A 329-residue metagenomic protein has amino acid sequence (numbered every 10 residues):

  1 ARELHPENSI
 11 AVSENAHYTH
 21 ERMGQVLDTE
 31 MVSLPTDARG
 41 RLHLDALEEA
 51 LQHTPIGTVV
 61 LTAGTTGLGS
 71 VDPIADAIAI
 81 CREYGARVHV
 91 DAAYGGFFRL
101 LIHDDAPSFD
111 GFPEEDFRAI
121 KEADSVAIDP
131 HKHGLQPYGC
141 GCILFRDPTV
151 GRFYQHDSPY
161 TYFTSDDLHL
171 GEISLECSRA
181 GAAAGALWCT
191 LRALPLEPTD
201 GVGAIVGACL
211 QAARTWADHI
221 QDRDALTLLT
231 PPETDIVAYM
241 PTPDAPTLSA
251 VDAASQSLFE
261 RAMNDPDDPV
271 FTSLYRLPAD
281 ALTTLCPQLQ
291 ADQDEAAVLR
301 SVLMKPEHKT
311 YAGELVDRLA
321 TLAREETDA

Functional and structural regions predicted by a protein language model:
A1-Q155: Conserved PLP-enzyme active-site core in the AAT-like
M23-Q25, L51, C177-G181, L285 (+1 more regions): Short glycine/proline-enriched loop/turn "hinge" motifs that connect secondary-structure elements and lie
T65, A193-L196, P243-P246, M304-T310: A generic structural motif
D72, R192, G207, Q211 (+4 more regions): Long, low-complexity, charge-dense
Y84, D104-E233, T242-A245: Active-site C-terminal subdomain of aminotransferase-like
S165-E172, T215-Q221, P266-L289: Conserved alpha/beta core surface patches that mediate binding of polyanionic ligands
T227-P278, T283: Conserved PLP-binding catalytic core of the aspartate aminotransferase-like
T283-A329: PLP-dependent enzyme catalytic core of the Aspartate aminotransferase-like
